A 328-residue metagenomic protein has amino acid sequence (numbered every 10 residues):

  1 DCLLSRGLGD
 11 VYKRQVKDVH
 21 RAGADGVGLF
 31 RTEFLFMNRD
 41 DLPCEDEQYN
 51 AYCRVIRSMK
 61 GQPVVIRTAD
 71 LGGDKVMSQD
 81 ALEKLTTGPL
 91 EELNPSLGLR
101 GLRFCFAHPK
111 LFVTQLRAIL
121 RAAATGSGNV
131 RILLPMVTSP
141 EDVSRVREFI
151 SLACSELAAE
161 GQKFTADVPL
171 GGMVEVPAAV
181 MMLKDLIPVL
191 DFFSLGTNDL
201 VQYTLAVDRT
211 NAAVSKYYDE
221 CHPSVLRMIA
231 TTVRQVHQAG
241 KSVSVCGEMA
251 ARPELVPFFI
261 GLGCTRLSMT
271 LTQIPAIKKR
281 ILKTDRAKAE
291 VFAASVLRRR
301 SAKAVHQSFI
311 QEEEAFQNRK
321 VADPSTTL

Functional and structural regions predicted by a protein language model:
D1-Y12: Single conserved hydrophobic/aromatic residue that forms the stacking wall/gate of nucleotide- or nucleobase-binding
V11, N38, P43-D70, K75 (+1 more regions): Active-site loops and adjacent core secondary-structure elements that bind or stabilize anionic groups
K13-A22, D74-V76, A178-P188, A250-L262: Catalytic cores of alpha/beta
V19, R31, I66, I119 (+5 more regions): Conserved, mostly hydrophobic/aromatic
V27-N38, F193-Y203, F258-R280: Glycine-rich phosphate-binding active-site loops on the catalytic face of alpha/beta enzymes
M37-D46, S78-K110, L205-V225, K283-F292: Glycine-rich tight-turn/loop motif centered on a GG-T
Q62, E220-R234, G240, K283-L328: Extended, intrinsically disordered, low-complexity segments
A158-V168, A206-A250: Generic long, charged, amphipathic alpha-helical segments
